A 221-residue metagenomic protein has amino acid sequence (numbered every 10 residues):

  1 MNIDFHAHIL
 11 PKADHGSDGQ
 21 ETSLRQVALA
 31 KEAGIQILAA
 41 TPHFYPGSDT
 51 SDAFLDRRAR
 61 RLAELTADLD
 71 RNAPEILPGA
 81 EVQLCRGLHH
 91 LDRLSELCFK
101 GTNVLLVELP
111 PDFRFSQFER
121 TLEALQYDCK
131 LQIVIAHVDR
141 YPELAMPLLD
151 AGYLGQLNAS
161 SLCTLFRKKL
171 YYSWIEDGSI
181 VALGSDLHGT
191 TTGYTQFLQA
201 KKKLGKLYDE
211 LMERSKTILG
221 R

Functional and structural regions predicted by a protein language model:
M1-A73: An N-terminally biased module of ancient metal coordination in phosphate/nucleic-acid-related enzymes
N2-F5, L38-T41, L77-E81, I133-A136 (+2 more regions): Active-site neighborhood of phospho(di)ester-bond hydrolases with catalytic His/Asp-centered motifs
K31, Q126-Y127, I175-E176: Non-catalytic positions within long, well-ordered alpha-helices that form the structural scaffold/packing of enzyme
Y45-S48, L84-C85, D139-L144, L162-L165 (+1 more regions): Active-site environment of divalent metal-dependent phosphoester hydrolases
D49-A151, Q156: Extended substrate/RNA-proximal surfaces in nucleic-acid metabolism proteins
S179-T195: Short acidic/histidine-rich active-site segments
Q199-R221: Mid-to-C-terminal alpha-helical segments outside catalytic/metal-binding sites
